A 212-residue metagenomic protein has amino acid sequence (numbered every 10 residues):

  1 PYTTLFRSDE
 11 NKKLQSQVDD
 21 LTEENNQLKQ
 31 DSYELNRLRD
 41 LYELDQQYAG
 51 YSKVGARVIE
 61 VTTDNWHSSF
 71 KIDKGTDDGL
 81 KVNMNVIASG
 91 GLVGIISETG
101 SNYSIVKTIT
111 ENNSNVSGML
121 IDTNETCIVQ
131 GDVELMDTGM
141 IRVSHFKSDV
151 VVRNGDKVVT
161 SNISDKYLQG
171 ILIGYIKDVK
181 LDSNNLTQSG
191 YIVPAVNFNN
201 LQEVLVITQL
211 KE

Functional and structural regions predicted by a protein language model:
P1-F6, T22, Q27, R37-E212: A secondary-structure micro-motif
D9-K12, S16, E23-N26, Q30-Y33: Alpha-helical coiled-coil heptad-repeat segments used for dimerization/assembly
